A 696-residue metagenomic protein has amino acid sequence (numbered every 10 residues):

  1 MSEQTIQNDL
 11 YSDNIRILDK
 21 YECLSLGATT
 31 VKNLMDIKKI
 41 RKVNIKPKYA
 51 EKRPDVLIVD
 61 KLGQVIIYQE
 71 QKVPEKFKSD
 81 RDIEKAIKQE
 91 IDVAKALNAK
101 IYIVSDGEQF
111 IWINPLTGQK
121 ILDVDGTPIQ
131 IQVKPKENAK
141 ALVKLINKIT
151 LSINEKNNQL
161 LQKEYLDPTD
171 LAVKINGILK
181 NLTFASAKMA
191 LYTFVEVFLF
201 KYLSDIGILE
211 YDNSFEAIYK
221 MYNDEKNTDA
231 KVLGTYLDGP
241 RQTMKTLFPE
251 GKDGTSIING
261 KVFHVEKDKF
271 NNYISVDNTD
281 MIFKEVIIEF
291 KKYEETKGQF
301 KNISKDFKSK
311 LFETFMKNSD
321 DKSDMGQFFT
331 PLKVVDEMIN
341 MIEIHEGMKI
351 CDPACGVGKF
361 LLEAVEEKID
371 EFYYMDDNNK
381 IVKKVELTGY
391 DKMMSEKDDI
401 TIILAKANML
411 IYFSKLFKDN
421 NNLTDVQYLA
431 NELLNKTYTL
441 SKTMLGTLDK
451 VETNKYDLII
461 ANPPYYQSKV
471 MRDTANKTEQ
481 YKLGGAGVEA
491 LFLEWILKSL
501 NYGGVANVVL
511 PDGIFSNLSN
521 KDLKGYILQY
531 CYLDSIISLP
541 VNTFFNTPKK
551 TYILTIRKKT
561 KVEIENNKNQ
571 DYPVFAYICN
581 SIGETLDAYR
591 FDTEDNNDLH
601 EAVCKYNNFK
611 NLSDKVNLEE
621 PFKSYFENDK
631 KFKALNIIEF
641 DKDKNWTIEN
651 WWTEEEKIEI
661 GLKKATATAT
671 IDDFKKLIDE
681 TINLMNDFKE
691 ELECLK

Functional and structural regions predicted by a protein language model:
M1-I101, I111-E155: A short, conserved, highly charged catalytic patch centered on acidic carboxylates
S2, K180-V195, F300-D306, G484: Structural motif
F77, Q130-A139, I146, K450-T453 (+1 more regions): A conserved structural/catalytic subdomain of Rossmann-like adenosyl-cofactor enzymes
K140-L209: Non-catalytic accessory regions of SAM-dependent methyltransferases
Y192-D205, K406-I411, E494, K498: Short, hydrophobic/amphipathic alpha-helical patches that form generic packing surfaces within helical domains
L199, I206-N318: Long recognition/docking surfaces used for binding and targeting
K308-K333, I339-N340: Class I SAM-dependent transferase core
T330-L458, Y466, P511-D512, L523 (+1 more regions): Conserved S-adenosyl-L-methionine
